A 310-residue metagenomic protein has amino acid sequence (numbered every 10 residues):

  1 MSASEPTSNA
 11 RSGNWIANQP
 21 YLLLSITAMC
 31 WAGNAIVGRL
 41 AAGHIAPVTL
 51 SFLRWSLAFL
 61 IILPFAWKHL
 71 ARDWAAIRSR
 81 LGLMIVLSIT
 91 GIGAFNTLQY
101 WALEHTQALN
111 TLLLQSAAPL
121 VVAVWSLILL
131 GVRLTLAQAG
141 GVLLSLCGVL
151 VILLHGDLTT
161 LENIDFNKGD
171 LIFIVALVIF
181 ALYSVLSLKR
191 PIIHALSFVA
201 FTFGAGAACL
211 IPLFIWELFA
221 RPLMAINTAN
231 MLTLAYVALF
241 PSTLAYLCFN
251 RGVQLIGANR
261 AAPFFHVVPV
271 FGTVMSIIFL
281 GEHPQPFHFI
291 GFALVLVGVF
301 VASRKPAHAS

Functional and structural regions predicted by a protein language model:
S2-F52, E162-K189, A208, S310: Glycine-/small-residue-enriched transmembrane alpha-helix faces in small-molecule transporters and effluxers
I16-Y21, H44-V48, F52, A76-G82 (+3 more regions): Juxtamembrane helix-entry segments on the extracytoplasmic side of multipass membrane proteins
A28, S51-L53, N96, N110-A117 (+2 more regions): Helix-helix packing/entry segments at the starts of transmembrane helices
M29-C30, N34-V37, L63-Q115, V151 (+1 more regions): Specific transmembrane alpha-helical segments of multi-pass solute transporters/efflux pumps, especially DMT/EamA
A41, L50, R54, A102 (+7 more regions): Hydrophobic/aromatic residues within transmembrane alpha-helices of multi-pass small-molecule transporters
I62, V122-V124, I128, T159-A220 (+1 more regions): Transmembrane alpha-helical segments that form core, pore/gating elements of small-molecule transporters/exporters
I62, W125, L134-G156, L210 (+3 more regions): Hydrophobic transmembrane alpha-helices of multi-pass small-molecule transport proteins
S79-V86, L134-C147, I193-F203, G257: Cytoplasmic-side transmembrane-helix entry/capping segments in multi-pass membrane proteins
